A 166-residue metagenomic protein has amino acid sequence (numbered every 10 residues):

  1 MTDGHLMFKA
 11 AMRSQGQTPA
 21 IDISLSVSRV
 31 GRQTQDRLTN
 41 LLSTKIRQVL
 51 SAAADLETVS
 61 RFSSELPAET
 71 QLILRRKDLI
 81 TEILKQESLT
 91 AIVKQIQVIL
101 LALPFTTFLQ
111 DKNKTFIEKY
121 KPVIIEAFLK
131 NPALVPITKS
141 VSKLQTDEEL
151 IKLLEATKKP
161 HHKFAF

Functional and structural regions predicted by a protein language model:
M1-F166: Conserved catalytic/coupling modules of large nucleotide/cofactor-utilizing molecular machines
